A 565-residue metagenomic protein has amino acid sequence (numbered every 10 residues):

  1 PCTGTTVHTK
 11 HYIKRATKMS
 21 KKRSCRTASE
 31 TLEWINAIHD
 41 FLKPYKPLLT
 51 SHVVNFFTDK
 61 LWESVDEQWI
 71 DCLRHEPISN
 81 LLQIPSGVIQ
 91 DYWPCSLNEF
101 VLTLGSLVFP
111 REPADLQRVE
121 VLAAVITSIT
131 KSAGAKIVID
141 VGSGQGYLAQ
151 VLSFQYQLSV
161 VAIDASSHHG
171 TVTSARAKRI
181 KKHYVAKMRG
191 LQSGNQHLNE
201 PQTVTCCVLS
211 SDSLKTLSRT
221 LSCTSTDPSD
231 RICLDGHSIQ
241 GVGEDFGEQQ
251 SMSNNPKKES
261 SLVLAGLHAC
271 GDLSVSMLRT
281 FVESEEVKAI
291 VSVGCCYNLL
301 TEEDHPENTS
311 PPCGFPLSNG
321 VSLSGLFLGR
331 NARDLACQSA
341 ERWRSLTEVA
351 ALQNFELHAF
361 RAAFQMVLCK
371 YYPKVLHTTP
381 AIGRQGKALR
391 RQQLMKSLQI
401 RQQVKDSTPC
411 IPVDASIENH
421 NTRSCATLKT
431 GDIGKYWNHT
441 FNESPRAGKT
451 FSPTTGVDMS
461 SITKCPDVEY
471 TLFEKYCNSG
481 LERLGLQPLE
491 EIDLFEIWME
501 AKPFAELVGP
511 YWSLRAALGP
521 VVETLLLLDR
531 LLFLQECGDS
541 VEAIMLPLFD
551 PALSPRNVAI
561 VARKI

Functional and structural regions predicted by a protein language model:
K10-L116, A177, A186-I565: Class I S-adenosyl-L-methionine
R118-G134: Conserved alpha-helix/loop element of class I SAM-dependent methyltransferases that forms part of the SAM/SAH-binding
G134-A135, S261: Phosphate-coordination loops involved in phosphoryl transfer and adenosine-cofactor binding
A135-G142: Conserved class I S-adenosyl-L-methionine
Q145-Q157: Conserved SAM-binding loop of SAM-dependent methyltransferases across substrates and taxa, primarily the Class I
S159-D164: Conserved SAM-binding motif I beta-strand of class I
S167-G170: Helix N-cap at the beta1-alpha1 junction of Rossmann-like dinucleotide-binding domains, i.e., the first residues
T173-S174: Conserved SAM-binding loop
